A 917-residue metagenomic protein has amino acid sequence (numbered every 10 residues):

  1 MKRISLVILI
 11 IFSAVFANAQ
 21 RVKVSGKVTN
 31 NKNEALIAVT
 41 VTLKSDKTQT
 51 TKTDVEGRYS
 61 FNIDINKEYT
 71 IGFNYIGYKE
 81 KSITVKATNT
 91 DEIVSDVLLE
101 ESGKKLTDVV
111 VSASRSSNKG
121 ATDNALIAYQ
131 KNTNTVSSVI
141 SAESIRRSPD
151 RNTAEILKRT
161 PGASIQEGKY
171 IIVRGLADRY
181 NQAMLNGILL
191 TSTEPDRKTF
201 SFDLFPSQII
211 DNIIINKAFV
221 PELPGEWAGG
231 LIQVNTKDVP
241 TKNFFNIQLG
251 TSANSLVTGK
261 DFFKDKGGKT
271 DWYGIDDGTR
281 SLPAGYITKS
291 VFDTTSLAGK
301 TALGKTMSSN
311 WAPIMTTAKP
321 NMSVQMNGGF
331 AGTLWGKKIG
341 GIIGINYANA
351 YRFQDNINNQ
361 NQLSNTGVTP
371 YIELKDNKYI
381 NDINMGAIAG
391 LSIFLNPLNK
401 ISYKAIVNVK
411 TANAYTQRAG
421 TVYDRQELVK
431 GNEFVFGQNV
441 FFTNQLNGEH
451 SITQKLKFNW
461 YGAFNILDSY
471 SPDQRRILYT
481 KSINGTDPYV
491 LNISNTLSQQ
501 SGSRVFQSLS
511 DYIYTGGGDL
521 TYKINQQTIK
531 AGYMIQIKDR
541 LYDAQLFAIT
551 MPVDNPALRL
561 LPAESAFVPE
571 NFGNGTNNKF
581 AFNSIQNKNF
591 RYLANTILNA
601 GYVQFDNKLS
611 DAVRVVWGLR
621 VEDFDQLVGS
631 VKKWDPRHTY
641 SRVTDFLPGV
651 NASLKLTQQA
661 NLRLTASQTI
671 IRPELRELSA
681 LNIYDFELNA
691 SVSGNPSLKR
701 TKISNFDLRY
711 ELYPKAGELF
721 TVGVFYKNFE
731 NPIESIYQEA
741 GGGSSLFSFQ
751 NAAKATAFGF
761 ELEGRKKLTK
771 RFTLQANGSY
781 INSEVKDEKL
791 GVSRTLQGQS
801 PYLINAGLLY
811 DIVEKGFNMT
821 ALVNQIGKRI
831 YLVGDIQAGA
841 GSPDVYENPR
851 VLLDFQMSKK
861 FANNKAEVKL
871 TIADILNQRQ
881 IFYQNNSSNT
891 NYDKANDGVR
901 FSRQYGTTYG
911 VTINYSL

Functional and structural regions predicted by a protein language model:
T29-N31, T40-K44, G72-Y78, E92-R146 (+1 more regions): Short, acidic, small-residue-rich periplasmic hinge/interaction motif at the N-terminus of Gram-negative outer-membrane
K47-R58: Short, acidic Ser/Thr/Gly-rich low-complexity loop/linker segments typical of extracellular and cell-surface proteins
K119-G120, N124-I172, G187-P221, A228-L231: Periplasmic N-terminal accessory/gating domains of Gram-negative outer-membrane beta-barrel systems
I188-L189, Q417-R418, D468-Y470, T486-D487 (+9 more regions): Surface-exposed extracellular loop regions of Gram-negative outer-membrane beta-barrel proteins, predominantly
M307-T416, F442-N444, V650: Transmembrane beta-barrel wall of Gram-negative outer-membrane proteins
G502-L509, D519-T521, T528, V650 (+1 more regions): Conserved C-terminal beta-signal and adjacent last beta-strands/turns of outer-membrane beta-barrel proteins
V505, L509, G517, L558-F567 (+7 more regions): Outer membrane beta-barrel strand-and-loop segments of large Gram-negative receptors, especially TonB-dependent
Y726-N728, S748-V833, N914: Gram-negative outer-membrane beta-barrel transporters
